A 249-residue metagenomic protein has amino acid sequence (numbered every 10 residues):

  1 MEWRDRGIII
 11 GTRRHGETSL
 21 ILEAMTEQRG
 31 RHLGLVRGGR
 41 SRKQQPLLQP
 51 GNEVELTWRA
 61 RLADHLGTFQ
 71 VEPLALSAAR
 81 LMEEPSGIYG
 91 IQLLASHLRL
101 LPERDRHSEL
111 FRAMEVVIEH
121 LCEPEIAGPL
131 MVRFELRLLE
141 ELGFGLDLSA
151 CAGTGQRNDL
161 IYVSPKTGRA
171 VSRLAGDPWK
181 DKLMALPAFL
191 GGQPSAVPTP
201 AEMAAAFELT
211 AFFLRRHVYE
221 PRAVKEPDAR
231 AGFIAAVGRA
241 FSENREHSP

Functional and structural regions predicted by a protein language model:
M1-I21, M25-P249: Non-catalytic alpha-helical scaffolds and adjoining flexible linkers that form interface surfaces for assembly
